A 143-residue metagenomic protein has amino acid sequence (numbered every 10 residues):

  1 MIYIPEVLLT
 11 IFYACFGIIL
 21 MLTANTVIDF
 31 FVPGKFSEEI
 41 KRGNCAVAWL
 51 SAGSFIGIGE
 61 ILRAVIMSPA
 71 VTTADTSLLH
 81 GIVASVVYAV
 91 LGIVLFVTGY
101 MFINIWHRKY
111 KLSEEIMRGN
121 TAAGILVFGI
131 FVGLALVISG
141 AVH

Functional and structural regions predicted by a protein language model:
I2-I19, H80-V94: Alpha-helical transmembrane segments
T23-R42: Membrane-interface helix-loop junction between the first two transmembrane segments
V27, L62-T73, F102: Membrane-helix interface motif
A46-P69: A generic, lipid-embedded transmembrane alpha helix
S68-L79, S113: Membrane-interface helix termini and inter-helical loops of multi-pass transporters
V97-L112: Transmembrane alpha-helical segments of integral membrane proteins
K109-F128: Interfacial loop-to-transmembrane junctions
L136-H143: Juxtamembrane boundary at the C-terminal end of a transmembrane helix
